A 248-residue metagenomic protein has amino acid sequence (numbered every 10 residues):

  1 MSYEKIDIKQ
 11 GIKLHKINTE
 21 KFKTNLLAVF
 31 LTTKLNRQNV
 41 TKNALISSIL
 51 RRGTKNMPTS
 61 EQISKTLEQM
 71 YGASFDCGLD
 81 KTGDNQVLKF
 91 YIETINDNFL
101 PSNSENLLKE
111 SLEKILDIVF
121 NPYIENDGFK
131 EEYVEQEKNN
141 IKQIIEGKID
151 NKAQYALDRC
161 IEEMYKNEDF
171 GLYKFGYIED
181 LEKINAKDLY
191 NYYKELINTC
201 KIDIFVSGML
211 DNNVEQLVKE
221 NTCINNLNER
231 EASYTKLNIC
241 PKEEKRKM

Functional and structural regions predicted by a protein language model:
M1-Y71, Y177, Y190-M248: His/Glu-rich zincin catalytic helix
I17, K23-N36, T41, E61-D117 (+2 more regions): M16 family metallopeptidases and their MPP-like homologs
I49-R52, M70, K114-P122, I144: Structured segments of extracytoplasmic/periplasmic soluble domains in secreted or envelope-associated proteins
G53-M57, N98-S102, N121-K130: Short, polar/flexible loop-turn hinges at active-site or ligand-entry regions and domain interfaces
S64-K65, N121-I145, R230-I239: Acidic/histidine-enriched alpha-helical segments
E113-I124, K219-E229: A common structural junction motif
K142-T199: Scaffold signal of the M16-like zinc-metallopeptidase fold and its non-catalytic homologs
